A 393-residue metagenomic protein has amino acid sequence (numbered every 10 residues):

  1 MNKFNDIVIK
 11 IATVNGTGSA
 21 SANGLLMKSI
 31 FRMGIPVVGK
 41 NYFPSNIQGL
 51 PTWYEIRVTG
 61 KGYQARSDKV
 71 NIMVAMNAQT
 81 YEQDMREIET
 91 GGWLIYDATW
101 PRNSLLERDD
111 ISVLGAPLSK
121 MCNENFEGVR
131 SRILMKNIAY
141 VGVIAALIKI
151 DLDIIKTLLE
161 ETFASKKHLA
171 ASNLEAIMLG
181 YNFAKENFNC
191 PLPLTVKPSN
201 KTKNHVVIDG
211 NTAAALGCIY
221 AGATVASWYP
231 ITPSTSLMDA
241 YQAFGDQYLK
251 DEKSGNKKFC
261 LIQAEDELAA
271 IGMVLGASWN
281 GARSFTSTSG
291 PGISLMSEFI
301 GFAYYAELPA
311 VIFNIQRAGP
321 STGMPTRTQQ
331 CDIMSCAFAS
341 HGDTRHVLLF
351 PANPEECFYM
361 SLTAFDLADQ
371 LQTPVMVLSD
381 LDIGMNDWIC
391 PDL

Functional and structural regions predicted by a protein language model:
M1-A221, V225-S227: Active-site cofactor/cluster-binding pocket
K3-M85, V225, T232-C336, L348-A368: Thiamine diphosphate
W100, R317-G319, L371, D380-M385: Glycine-rich beta-alpha junction loops
S104-R108, S297, P320-T326, N386-I389: Glycine-rich, charge-decorated loop segments at or immediately adjacent to ligand/cofactor-binding or catalytic sites
M135, V141-K149, E355-F358, D366-D380: Conserved anion/nucleotide-ligand pocket segment
F183-V196, V375-L393: Conformationally flexible catalytic loops at phosphate/diphosphate-handling active centers
A339-G342: Short, flexible turn/loop "capping" segments at secondary-structure junctions
R345: Class I SAM-dependent methyltransferase SAM-binding "motif I" and its flanking Rossmann-like core
